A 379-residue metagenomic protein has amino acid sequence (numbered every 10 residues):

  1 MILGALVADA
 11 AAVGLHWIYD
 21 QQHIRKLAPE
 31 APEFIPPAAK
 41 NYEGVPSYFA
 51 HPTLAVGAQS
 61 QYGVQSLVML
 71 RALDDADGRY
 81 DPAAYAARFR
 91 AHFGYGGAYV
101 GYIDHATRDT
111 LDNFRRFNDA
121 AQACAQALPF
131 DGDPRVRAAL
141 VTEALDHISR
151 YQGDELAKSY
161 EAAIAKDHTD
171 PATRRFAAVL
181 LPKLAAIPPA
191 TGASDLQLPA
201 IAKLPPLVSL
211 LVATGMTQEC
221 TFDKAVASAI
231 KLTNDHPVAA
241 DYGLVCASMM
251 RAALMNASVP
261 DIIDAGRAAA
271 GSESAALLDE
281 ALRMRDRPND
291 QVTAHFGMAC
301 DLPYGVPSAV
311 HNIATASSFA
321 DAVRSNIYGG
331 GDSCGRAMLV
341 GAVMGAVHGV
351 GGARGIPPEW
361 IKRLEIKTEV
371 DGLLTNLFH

Functional and structural regions predicted by a protein language model:
M1-H379: Structured, active/binding-site neighborhoods that engage oxygen-rich ligands
